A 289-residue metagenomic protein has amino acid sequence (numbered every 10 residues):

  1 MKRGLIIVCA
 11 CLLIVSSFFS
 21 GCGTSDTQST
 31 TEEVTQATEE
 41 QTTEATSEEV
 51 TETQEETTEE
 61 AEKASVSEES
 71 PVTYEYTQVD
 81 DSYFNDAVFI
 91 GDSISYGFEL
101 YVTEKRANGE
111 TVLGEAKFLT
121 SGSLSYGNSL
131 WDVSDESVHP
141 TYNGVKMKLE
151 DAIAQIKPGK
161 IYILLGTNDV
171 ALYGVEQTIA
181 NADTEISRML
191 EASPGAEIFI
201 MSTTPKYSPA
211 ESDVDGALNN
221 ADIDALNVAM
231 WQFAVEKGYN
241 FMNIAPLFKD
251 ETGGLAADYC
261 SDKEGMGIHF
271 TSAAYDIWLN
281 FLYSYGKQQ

Functional and structural regions predicted by a protein language model:
M1-I7: Positively charged n-region of N-terminal signal peptides that target proteins for export
F18-G21: C-terminal motif of bacterial Sec signal peptides marking the signal peptidase cleavage site
T24-D86: N-terminal, intrinsically disordered, polar/charged segments of Gram-positive cell-envelope systems that serve as
D81-I179: Conserved SGNH/GDSL esterase-like catalytic core that processes O-acyl groups on lipids and polysaccharides
E99, T103, A154, G166 (+4 more regions): Sec-exported extracytoplasmic/periplasmic mature domains
L164-N168, L190-D224: Active-site segments of SGNH/GDSL-like serine hydrolases that catalyze O-acetyl group transfer/hydrolysis on lipids
E176-E185, I223: Charged helix-capping and loop-helix junction motifs
K206-Q289: Catalytic His-Asp segment of secreted/periplasmic serine-dependent ester chemistry enzymes
